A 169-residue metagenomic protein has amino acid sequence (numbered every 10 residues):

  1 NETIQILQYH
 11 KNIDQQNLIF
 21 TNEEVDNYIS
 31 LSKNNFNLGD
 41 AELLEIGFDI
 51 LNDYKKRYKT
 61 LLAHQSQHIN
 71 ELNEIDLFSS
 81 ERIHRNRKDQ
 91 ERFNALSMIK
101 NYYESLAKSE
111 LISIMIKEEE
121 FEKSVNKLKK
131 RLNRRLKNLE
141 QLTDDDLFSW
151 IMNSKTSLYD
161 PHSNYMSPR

Functional and structural regions predicted by a protein language model:
N1-R169: Flexible, low-complexity junctional segments that flank or bridge functional domains
